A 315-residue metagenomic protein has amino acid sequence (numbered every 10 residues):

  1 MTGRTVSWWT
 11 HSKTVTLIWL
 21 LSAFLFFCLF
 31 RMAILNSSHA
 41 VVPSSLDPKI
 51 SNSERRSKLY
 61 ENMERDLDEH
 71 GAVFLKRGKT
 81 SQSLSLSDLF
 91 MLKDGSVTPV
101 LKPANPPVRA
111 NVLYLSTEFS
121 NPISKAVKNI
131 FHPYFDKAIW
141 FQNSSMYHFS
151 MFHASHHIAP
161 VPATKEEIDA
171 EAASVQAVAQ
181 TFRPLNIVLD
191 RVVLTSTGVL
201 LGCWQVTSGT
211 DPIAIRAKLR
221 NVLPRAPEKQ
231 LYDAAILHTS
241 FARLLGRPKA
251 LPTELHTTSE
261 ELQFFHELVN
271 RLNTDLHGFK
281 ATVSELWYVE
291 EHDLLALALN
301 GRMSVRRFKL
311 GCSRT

Functional and structural regions predicted by a protein language model:
M1-V6: Membrane-proximal N-terminal segments immediately preceding the first transmembrane helix
S7-T315: Histidine-dependent nucleotide/RNA phosphoesterase domain, centered on the 2H-phosphoesterase fold with its duplicated
